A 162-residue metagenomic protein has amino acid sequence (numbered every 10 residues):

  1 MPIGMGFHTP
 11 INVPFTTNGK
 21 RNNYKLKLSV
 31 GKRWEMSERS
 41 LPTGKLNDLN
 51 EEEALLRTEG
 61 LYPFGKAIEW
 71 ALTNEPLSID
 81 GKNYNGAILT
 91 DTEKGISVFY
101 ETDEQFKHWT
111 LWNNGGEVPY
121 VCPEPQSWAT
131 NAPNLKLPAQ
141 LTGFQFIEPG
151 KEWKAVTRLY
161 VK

Functional and structural regions predicted by a protein language model:
M1-G6, S37: Short, hydrophobic/aromatic beta-strand segments
H8, P123, G150: A residue-level signal for conserved active-site and pocket-lining positions in enzyme catalytic cores
T9-F15, V30-K32, S127, L159-V161: Beta-strand elements of well-folded, non-transmembrane domains
V13, T17-D103: Active-site/ligand-binding surface loops and adjacent short beta/alpha elements that line catalytic pockets across
T90-T130: Glycine-rich active-site loops that engage anionic ligands at enzyme catalytic sites
N131-Q140: Short, structured beta-strand/loop micro-motifs enriched in basic residues and often containing a Trp
Q145-K162: Short Pro-Gly-centered flexible turn/kink motifs
